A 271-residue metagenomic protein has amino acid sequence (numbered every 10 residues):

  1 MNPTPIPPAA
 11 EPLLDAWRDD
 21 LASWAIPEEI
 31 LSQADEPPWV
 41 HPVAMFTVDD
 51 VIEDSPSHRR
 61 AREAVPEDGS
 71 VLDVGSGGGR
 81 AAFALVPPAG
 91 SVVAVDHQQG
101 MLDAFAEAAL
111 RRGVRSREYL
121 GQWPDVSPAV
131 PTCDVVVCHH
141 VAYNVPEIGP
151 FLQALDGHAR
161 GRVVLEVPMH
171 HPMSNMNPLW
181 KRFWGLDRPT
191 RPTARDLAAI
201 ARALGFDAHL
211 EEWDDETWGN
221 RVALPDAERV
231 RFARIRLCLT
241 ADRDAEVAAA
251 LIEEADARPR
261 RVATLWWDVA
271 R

Functional and structural regions predicted by a protein language model:
M1-V65: Conserved class I S-adenosyl-L-methionine
L72, G78-D125: Class I SAM-dependent methyltransferase SAM/SAH-binding core
P128-V135: A short acidic, Gly/Pro-enriched loop at the edge of an enzyme's catalytic core that lines a small-molecule cofactor
V135-E147: A short SAM/SAH-binding and catalytic strip from SAM-dependent methyltransferases
G149-V164: A short glycine-rich, Lys/Arg-flanked "PGG" loop and its adjoining helix->strand segment in the class I
R162-P189: Conserved class I S-adenosyl-L-methionine
P189-G205: Short alpha-helix
H209-R271: Conserved Class I S-adenosyl-L-methionine
